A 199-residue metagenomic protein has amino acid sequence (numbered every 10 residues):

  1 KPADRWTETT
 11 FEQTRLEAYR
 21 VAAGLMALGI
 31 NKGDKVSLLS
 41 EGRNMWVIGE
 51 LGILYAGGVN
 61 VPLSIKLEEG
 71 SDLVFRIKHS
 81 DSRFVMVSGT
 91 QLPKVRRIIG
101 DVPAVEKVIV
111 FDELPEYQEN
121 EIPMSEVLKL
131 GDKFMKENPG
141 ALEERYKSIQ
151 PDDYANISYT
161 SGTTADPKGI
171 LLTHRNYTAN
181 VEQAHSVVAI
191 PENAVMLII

Functional and structural regions predicted by a protein language model:
K1-L51, E68-V74, P123-K129, H174: Conserved AMP-binding/adenylate-forming core of the ANL superfamily
E8-E12, K147, A155-A179: Conserved AMP-binding A3 loop
A18-R20, P151, I170-P191: Conserved structural elements of the adenylate-forming
K35, E41-V61, I65-L67, K78-F84 (+1 more regions): A short helix-loop-beta submotif of the ANL/AMP-binding
S37, F84-S88, I109: Structural motif
L67-G100, N180-L197: Conserved ATP-dependent adenylate/AMP-binding module captured primarily in the ANL superfamily
D132-Y159, D166, A189-V195: Conserved pre-ATP/AMP-binding loop-to-beta segment of ANL
